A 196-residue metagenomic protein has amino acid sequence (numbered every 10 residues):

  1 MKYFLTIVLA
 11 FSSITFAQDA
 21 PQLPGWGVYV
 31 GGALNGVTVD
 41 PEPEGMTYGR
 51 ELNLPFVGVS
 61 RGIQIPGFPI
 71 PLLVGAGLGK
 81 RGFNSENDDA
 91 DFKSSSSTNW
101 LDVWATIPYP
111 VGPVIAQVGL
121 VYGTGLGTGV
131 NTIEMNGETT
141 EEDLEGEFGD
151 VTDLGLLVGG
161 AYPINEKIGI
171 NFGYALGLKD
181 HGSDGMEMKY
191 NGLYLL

Functional and structural regions predicted by a protein language model:
M1-L23: Cleavable N-terminal export/targeting peptides
Q18-P66, P113-V114, E134: Short glycine/proline- and aromatic-enriched beta-strand/turn motifs that initiate or cap beta-hairpins
A20, G45-N53, D91-N99, T139-T152 (+1 more regions): Replace "Gram-negative outer membrane beta-barrel proteins" with "bacterial and organellar outer membrane beta-barrel
G32-T38, L78-G82, S97, V111-P113 (+2 more regions): Transmembrane beta-strands of outer-membrane beta-barrel pores
T38-G45, N84-F92, T128-G137, G182-E187: Outer-membrane beta-barrel translocator domains and adjoining extracellular loop/strand segments of Gram-negative
S60-Q64, T106-P110, G159-P163, N171: Transmembrane beta-barrel domains of outer membrane proteins
G67-L72, P113-A116, E166-F172: Repeated loop/turn-to-beta-strand initiation elements of outer-membrane beta-barrel proteins
Y162, K189-L196: Outer-membrane beta-barrel "beta-signal"
